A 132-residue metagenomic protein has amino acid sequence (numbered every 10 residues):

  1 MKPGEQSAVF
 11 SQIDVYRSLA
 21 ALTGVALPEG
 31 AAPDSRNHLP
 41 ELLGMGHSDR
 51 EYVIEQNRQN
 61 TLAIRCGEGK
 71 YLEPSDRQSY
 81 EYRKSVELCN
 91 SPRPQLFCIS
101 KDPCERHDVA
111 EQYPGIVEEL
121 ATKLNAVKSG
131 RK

Functional and structural regions predicted by a protein language model:
M1-A8, I13-Q95, I99, R131: C-terminal cap/loop subdomain of S1 sulfatases and analogous C-terminal strand-loop tails that border
S18, E105-D108: A general alpha-helix detector
N37, I116-E119: Exposed alpha-helical structural elements
D102: Intrinsically disordered, low-complexity polar regions and short flexible loop motifs
H107-G115: Active-site-proximal N-terminal segment of extracellular/periplasmic enzymes that hydrolyze or transfer
E119-K132: Charge-dense polyanion-binding interfaces
